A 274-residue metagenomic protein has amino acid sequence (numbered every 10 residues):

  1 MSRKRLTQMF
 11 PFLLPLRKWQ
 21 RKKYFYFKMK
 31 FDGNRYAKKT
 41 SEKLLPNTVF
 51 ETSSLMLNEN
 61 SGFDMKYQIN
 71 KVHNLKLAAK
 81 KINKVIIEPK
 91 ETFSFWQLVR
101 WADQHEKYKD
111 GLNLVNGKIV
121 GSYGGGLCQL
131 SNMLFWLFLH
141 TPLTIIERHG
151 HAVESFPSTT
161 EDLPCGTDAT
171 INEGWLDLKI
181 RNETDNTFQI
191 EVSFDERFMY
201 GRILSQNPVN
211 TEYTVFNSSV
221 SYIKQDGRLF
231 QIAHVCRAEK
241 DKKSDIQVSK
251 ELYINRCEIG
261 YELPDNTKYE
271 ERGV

Functional and structural regions predicted by a protein language model:
S2-V274: Well-ordered beta-sheet/strand-loop patches within structured domains
